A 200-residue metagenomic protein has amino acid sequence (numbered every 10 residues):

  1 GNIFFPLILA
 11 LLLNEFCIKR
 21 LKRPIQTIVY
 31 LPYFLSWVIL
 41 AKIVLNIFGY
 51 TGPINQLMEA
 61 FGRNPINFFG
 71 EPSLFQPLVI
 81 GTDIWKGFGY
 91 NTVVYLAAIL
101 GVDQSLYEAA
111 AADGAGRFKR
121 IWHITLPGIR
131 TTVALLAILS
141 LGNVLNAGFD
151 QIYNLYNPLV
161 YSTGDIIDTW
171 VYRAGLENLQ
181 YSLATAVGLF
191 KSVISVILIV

Functional and structural regions predicted by a protein language model:
G1-V200: A structural signal for multi-pass alpha-helical bundles of membrane permease subunits that mediate small-molecule
